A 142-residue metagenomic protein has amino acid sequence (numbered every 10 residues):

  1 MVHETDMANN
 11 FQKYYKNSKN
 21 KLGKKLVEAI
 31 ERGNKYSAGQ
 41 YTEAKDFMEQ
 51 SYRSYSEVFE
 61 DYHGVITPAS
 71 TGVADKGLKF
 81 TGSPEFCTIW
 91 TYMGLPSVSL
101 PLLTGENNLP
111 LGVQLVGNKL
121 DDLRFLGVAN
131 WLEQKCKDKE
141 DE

Functional and structural regions predicted by a protein language model:
M1-V2, E43, S70-I89: Short, surface-exposed loop/helix-turn segments at secondary-structure junctions that function as lids/hinges flanking
M1-Y52, S56, P101-G112: Short helix-loop capping/hinge segments that flank enzyme active sites or metal/cofactor-binding pockets
Y36, Y41-D46, Y92-E142: Structural helix-boundary/capping segments
S54-S56, T81-P101: Small-aliphatic-rich amphipathic alpha-helix that forms the alpha element of a beta-alpha
